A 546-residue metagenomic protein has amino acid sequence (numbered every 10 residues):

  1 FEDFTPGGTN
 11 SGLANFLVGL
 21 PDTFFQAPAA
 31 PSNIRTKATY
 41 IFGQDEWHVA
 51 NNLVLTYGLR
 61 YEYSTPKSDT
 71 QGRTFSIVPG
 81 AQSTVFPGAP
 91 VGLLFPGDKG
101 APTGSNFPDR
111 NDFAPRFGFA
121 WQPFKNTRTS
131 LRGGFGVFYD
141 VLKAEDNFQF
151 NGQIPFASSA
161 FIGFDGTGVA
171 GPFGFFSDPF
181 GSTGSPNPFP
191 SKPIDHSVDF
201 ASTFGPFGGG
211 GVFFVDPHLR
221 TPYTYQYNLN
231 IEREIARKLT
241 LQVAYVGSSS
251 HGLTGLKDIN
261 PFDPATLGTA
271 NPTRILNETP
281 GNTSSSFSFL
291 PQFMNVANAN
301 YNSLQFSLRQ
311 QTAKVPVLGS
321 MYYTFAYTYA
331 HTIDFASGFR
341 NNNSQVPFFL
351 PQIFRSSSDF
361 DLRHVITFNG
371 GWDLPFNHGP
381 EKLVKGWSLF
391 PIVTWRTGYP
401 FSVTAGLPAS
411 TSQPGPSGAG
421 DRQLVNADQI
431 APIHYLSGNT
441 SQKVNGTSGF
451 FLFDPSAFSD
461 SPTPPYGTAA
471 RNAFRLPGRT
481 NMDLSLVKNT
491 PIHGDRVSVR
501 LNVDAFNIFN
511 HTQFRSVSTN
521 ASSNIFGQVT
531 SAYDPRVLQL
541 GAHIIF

Functional and structural regions predicted by a protein language model:
F1-A27, S76-A89, G152-G205, D428-P455: Core domains of carbohydrate- and sulfate-ester-processing enzymes
F1-F124, N341-S344: Signature of Gram-negative outer-membrane beta-barrel scaffolds
R35, N52, S64-P66, P186-F546: Short, solvent-exposed micro-motifs at the edges of structured domains
L59-G72, G134-L142, V246-S249, T328: Short, solvent-exposed turn/loop segments enriched in Gly/Ser/Thr/Pro and often Arg
S105-A144, Y223, S357-H378, L383: Repeat-solenoid scaffold signature
R128-T167, H251-K257, F390-T397, S402: Surface-exposed extracellular loop regions of Gram-negative outer-membrane beta-barrel proteins, predominantly
